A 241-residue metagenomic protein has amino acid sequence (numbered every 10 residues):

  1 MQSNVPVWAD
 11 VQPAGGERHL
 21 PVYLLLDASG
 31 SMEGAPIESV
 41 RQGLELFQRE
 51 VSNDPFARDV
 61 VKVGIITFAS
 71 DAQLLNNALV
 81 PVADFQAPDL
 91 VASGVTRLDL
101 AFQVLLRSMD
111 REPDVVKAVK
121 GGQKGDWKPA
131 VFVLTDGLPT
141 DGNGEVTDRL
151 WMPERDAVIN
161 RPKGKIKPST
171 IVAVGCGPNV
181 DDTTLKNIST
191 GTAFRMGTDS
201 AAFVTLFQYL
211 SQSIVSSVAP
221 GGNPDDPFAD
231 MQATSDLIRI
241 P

Functional and structural regions predicted by a protein language model:
M1-Y23, S29-E38, P113-K124: Acidic, polar low-complexity linker/tail segments
G15-N77, A130-F132, C176: Von Willebrand factor
L25-S29, V40, I65, L105 (+1 more regions): DG-centered beta-turn motif at the end of beta-strands
L44-S52, V104-V115, M152-N160: Short, well-ordered amphipathic alpha-helices
Q73, F85-W127, T170-T183, A201-Y209: Von Willebrand factor
A78-Q86, V133: Short, basic/glycine-rich phosphate-binding loops at helix/coil junctions that contact nucleotide phosphates
Q86, T170-P241: Von Willebrand factor A/integrin I-like adhesion domains
G137-N187: VWA/integrin I-like adhesion module and closely mimicked acidic/polar interface patches used
